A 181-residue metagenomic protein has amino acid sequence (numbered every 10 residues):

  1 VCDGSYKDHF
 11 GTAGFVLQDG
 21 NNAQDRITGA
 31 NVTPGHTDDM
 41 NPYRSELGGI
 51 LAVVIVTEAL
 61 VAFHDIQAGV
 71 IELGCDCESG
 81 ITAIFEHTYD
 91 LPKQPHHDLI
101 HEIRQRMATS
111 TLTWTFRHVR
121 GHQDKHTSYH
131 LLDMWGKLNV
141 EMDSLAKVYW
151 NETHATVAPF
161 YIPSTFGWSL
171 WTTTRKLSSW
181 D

Functional and structural regions predicted by a protein language model:
V1-G48, A52-H64, F85, Y149: RNase H-like nuclease fold core
D3-S5, C77-E78, L145: Anionic group-transfer/hydrolysis microenvironments
H9, G48-V140, I162-T165: RNase H catalytic domain
L17, W135-E141, H154-F160: Compositionally biased, low-complexity linear motifs
A23-I27, H97-I100, V140-L145: Glycine-rich loops and low-complexity Gly/Arg-rich segments that provide flexible linkers or classic glycine-based
P34-T37, M107-L112, N151-V157: Low-complexity, flexible helical/coil segments
S144, V148-D181: Charged boundary/loop elements
